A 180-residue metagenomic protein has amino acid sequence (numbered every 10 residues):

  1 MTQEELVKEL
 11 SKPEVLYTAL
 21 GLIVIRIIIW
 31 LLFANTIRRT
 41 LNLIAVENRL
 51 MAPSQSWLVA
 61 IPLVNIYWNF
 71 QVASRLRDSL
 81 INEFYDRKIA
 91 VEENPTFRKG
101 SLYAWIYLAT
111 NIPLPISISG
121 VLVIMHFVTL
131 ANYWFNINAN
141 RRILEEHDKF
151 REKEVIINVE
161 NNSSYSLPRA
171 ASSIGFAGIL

Functional and structural regions predicted by a protein language model:
T2-G21, I25-A60, V64-N111, M125-F176: Membrane-interface extramembranous regions at the lipid-water interface
A109-G120: Membrane-helix boundary connector in multi-pass membrane proteins
I179-L180: Hydrophobic membrane-insertion alpha-helices, especially the h-region of bacterial N-terminal signal peptides
